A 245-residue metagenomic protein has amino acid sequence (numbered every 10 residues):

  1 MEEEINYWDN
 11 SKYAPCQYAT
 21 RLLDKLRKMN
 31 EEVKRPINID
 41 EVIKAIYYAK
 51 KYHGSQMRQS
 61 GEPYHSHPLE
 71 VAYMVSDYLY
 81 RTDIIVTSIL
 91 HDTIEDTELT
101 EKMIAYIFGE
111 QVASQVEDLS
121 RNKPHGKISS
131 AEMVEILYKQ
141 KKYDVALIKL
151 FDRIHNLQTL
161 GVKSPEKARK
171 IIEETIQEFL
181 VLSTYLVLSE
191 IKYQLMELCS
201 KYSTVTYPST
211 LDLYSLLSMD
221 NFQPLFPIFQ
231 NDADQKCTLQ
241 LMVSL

Functional and structural regions predicted by a protein language model:
M1-L245: Active-site helical microenvironments for divalent-metal-assisted chemistry
